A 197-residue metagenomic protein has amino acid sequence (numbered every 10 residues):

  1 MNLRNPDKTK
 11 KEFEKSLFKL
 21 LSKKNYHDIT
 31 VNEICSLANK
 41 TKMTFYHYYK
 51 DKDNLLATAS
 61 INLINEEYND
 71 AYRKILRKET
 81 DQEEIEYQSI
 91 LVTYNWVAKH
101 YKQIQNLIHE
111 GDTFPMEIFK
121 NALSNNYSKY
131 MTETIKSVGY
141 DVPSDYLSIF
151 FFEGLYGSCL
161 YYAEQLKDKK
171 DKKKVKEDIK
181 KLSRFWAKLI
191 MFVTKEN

Functional and structural regions predicted by a protein language model:
M1-P6, E196-N197: N-terminal intrinsically disordered/low-complexity leader segments
P6-L17, I34, A59-L63, E67: Generic hydrophobic, amphipathic alpha-helix propensity
L20-N54, T58, N62: Helix-turn-helix
L21-K24, P143-Y146, G157-L166: Cytosolic nucleotide-binding catalytic cores of signal-transduction proteins
Y72-K102: Hydrophobic alpha-helical connector segments
Y94-K120: Amphipathic alpha-helical segments used for helix-helix packing
G111-S137, D145-E153: Amphipathic alpha-helical packing segments from all-alpha helical-bundle domains
T132, E164-N197: C-terminal peripheral helix-coil segments that are non-catalytic and often amphipathic
